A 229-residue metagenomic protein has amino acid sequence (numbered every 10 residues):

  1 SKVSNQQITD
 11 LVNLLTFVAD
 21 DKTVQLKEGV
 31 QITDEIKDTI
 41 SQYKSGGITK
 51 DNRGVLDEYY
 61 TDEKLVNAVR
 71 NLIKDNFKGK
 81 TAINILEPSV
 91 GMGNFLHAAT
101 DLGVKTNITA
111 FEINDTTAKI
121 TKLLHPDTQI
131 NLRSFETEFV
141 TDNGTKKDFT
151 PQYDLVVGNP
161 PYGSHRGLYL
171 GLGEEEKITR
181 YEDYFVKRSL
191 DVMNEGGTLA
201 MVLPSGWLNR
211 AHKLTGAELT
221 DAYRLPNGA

Functional and structural regions predicted by a protein language model:
S1-Q129: Class I S-adenosyl-L-methionine
R53-D57, G167-I178: Glycine-rich phosphate-binding "P-loop"
V55, Y59, G163, G206-L208 (+1 more regions): Short strand->helix junction
V69-L72, N76, N84-D101, R133-T137 (+5 more regions): Conserved proline-anchored active-site loop of SAM-dependent methyltransferases that bridges a beta-strand
T81, V104-N107, Q152, E195 (+1 more regions): Short loop/turn motifs at secondary-structure junctions
N107, R133, T141, P151 (+1 more regions): RNase H-like polynucleotidyl transferase catalytic core
D115, K177-G228: Conserved Class I SAM-dependent methyltransferase catalytic core
K122-L123, L168-G171, H212-L214: Short amphipathic alpha-helical segments
